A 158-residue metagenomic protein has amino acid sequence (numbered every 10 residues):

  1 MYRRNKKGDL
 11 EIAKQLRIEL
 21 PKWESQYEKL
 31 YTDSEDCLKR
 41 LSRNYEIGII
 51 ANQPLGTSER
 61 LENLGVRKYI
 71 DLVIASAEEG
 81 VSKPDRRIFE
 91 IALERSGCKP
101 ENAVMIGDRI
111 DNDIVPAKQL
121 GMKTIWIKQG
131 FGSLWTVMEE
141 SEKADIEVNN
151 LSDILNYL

Functional and structural regions predicted by a protein language model:
M1-T32: Metal-dependent phosphoesterase signature
L10-K14, I18, E35, K39 (+1 more regions): Asp-based, Mg2+/Mn2+-dependent phosphohydrolase catalytic module
